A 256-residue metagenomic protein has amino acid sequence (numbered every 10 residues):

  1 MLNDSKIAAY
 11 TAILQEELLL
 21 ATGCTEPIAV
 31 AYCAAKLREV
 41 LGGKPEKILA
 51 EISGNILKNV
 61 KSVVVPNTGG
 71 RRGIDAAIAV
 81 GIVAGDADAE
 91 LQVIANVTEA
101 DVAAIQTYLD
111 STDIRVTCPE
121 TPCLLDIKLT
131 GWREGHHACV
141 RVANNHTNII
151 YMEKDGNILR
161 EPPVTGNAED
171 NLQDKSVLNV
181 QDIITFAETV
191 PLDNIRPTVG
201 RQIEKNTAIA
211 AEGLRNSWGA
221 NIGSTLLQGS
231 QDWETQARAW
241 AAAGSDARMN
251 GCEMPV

Functional and structural regions predicted by a protein language model:
M1-E16, N216-W218, G229, W233: N-terminal charge/polar-biased segments
N3, L18-P27, L192-R196: Short, N-terminal intrinsically disordered low-complexity segments that are rich in Pro/Gly and polar/charged residues
K6, L41-K44, G70-R71, P119-C123 (+1 more regions): Solvent-exposed alpha-helices and their adjacent loops that cap or buttress functional pockets in soluble metabolic
A8-T22, D182-E188: Generic N-terminal amphipathic, Lys/Arg-enriched alpha-helix
Q15-C24, K58-G69, G244-P255: A short glycine/serine-rich beta->alpha loop
P27-G43: Alpha-helical support elements that line or immediately flank enzyme active sites and cofactor-binding pockets
E46-A89, V102-I114: A structural-propensity feature for long, helix-poor, extended segments
L109-P255: Signature of multi-pass transmembrane helix bundles
